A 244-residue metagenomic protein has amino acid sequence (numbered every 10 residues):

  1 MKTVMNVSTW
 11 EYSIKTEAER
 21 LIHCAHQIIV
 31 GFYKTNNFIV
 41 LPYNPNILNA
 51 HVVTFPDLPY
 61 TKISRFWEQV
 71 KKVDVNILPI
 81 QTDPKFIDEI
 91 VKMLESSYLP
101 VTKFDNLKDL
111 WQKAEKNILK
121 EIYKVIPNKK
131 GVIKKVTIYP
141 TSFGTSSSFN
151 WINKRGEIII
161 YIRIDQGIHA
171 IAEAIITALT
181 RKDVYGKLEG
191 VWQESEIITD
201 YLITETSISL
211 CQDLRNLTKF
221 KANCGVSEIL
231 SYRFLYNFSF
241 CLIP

Functional and structural regions predicted by a protein language model:
M1-L110: N-terminal low-structure segments adjacent to metalloprotease catalytic domains across cellular compartments
K2-Y33, L188-I229: Post-HExxH zinc-binding segment in Zn-dependent metallohydrolases
L48, V53, D57, S64 (+1 more regions): Long, well-structured alpha-helical subdomains associated with metal-dependent extracellular/ecto-lumenal hydrolases
E89-N153, E205-N216: Auxiliary, metal-adjacent structural segments of Zn-dependent hydrolase domains
K116, H169, E173, Q193-I197 (+1 more regions): A structural signal for well-ordered alpha-helical segments within the folded catalytic domains of diverse enzymes
Y139-S142, I160-R163, E173: Short His-Asn-centered micro-motif
R155-R163, T180-E189: Short helix/strand-bridging catalytic loops that position acidic/His residues to coordinate divalent metals and engage
H169-Y185: Active-site recognition of the HExxH zinc-binding catalytic motif
